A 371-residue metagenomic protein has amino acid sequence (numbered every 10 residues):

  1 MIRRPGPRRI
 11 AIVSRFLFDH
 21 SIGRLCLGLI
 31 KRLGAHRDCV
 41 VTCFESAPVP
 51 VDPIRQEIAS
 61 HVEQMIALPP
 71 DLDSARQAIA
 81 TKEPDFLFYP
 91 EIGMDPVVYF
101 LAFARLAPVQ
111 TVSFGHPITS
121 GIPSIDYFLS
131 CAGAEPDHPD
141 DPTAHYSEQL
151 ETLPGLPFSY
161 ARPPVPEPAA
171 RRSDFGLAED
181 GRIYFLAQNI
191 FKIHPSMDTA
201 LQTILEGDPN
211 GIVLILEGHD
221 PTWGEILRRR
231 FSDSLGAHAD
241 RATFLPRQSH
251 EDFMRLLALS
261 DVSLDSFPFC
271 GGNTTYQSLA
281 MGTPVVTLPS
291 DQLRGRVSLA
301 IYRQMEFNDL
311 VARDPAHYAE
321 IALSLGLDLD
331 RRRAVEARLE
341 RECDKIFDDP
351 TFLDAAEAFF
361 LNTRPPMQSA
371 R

Functional and structural regions predicted by a protein language model:
M1-R9, R15-D19, A161-D174, P365-R371: Non-catalytic membrane-proximal stalk/linker segments that position and tether the catalytic domains
I2-I122, S130-T143, L214-D349, F359: Conserved nucleotide-cofactor-binding alpha/beta core module
R8-S14, A178-H194, D198: Conserved donor-binding/catalytic core segment of Leloir-type glycosyltransferases
L29-H36, P195-N210: Short hydrophobic signal-anchor/transmembrane segments that target glycosyltransferases and glycosylation machinery
Y127-P136, Y146-R162: Donor nucleotide-sugar binding/catalytic pocket of nucleotide-sugar-dependent glycosyltransferases
P139-H145, F158-S173, P195: Acidic anion/phosphate-binding donor-loop and adjacent secondary structure in glycosyltransferase catalytic cores
D198, Q202-E206, A319, L323 (+1 more regions): A structural alpha-helix within SAM-dependent methyltransferase catalytic domains
D349-R371: C-terminal alpha-helical cap of glycosyltransferases
